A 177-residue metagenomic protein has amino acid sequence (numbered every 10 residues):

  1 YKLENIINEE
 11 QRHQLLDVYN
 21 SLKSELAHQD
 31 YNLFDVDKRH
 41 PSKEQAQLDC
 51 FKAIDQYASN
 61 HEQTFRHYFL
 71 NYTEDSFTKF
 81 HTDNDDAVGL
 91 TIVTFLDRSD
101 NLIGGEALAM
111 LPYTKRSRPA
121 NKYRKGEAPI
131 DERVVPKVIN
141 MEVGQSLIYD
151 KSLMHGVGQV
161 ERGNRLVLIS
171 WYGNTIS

Functional and structural regions predicted by a protein language model:
Y1-E62, F77: Non-heme Fe(II)/2-oxoglutarate
N60-S177: Catalytic core of non-heme Fe(II) oxygenases with the double-stranded beta-helix
